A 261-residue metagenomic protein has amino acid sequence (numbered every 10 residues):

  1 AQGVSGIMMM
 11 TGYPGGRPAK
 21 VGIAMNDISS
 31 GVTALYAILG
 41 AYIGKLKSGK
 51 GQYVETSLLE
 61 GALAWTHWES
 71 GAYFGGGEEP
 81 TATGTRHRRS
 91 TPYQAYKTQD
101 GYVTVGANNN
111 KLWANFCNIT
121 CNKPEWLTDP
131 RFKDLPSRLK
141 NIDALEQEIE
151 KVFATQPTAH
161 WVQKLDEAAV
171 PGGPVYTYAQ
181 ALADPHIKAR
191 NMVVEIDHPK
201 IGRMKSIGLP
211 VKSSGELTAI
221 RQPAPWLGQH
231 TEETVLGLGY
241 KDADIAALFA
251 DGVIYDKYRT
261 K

Functional and structural regions predicted by a protein language model:
A1-V103, A107-N108, A114: Active-site-adjacent "lid/gating" segments in soluble enzymes
Q2, S29-T33, A107-K111, A144 (+4 more regions): Conserved active-site and cofactor/substrate-binding residues in soluble primary-metabolism enzymes
I38, G49, F116, L165 (+4 more regions): Residue-level signal for nonpolar/aromatic packing positions in well-ordered secondary structure
A72-T81, D184-H198: Short, surface-exposed loop/helix-turn segments at secondary-structure junctions that function as lids/hinges flanking
T91-A168, G172: Aromatic-enriched alpha-helical interface/lid elements that frame and gate functional surfaces
D166-I187: Conserved PLP cofactor-binding pocket of PLP-dependent enzymes
K200-A247: Flexible, small-/acidic-enriched active-site or ligand-binding loops
A243-K261: Amphipathic terminal alpha-helices
